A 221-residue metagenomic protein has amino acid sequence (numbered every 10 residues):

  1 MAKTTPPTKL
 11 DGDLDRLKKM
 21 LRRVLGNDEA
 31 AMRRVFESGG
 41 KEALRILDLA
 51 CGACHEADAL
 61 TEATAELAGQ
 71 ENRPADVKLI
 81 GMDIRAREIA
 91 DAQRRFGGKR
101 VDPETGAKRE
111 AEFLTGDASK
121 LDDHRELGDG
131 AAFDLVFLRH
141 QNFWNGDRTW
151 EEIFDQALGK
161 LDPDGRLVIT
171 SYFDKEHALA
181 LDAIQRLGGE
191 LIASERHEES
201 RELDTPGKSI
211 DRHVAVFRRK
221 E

Functional and structural regions predicted by a protein language model:
M1-G39: Class I SAM-dependent methyltransferase Rossmann-like catalytic core, especially the SAM/SAH-binding loop
A50-C54: Class I SAM-dependent methyltransferase "Motif I" SAM/SAH-binding loop
H55, L60-E112, D117-K120: Class I SAM-dependent methyltransferase SAM/SAH-binding core
D123-V136: A short acidic, Gly/Pro-enriched loop at the edge of an enzyme's catalytic core that lines a small-molecule cofactor
D134-R148: A short SAM/SAH-binding and catalytic strip from SAM-dependent methyltransferases
W150-P163: A short glycine-rich, Lys/Arg-flanked "PGG" loop and its adjoining helix->strand segment in the class I
D164-Y172: Conserved beta-strand signature within the Rossmann-like core of class I S-adenosyl-L-methionine
R186-E221: Class I S-adenosyl-L-methionine
